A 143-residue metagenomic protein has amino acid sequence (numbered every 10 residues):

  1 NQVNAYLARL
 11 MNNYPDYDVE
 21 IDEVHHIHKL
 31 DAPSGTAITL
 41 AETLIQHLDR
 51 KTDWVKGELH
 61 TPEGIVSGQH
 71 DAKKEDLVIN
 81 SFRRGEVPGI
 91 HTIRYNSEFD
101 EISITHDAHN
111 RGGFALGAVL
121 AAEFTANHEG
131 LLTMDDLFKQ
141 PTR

Functional and structural regions predicted by a protein language model:
N1-R9: Rossmann-fold NAD(P)-binding glycine/threonine-rich loop
N4, N13-R143: C-terminal substrate-binding/catalytic lobe of Rossmann-fold NAD(P)-dependent oxidoreductases
